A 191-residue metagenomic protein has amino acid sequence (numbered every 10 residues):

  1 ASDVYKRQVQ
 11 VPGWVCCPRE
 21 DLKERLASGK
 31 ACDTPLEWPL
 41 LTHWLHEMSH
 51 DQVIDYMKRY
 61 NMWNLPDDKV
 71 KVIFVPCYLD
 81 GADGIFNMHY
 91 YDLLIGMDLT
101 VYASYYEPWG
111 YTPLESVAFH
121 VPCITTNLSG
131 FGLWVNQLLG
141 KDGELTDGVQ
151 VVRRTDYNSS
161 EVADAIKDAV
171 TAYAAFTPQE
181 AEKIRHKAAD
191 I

Functional and structural regions predicted by a protein language model:
A1-Y5: Short, small-residue-biased leader/transition segments that mark boundaries at the very start of proteins
K6-V11, G81-I85: Short, flexible/disordered intra-domain loops and linkers
Q8-K23: Intrinsically disordered, low-complexity cytosolic loops and termini enriched in serine/threonine/proline
E24-I85: Long, low-complexity, polar/charged, intrinsically disordered or flexibly structured peripheral segments
K58-M62, M88-Y90, Y111-P113, Q137-G140: Generic recognition of flexible, low-complexity loop/linker segments
K69-E107: Donor nucleotide-activated moiety binding/catalytic core segment of transferases that use nucleotide-activated donors
L99, A103-H186, D190: Catalytic binding pocket for nucleotide-activated donors in carbohydrate/polymer assembly enzymes
